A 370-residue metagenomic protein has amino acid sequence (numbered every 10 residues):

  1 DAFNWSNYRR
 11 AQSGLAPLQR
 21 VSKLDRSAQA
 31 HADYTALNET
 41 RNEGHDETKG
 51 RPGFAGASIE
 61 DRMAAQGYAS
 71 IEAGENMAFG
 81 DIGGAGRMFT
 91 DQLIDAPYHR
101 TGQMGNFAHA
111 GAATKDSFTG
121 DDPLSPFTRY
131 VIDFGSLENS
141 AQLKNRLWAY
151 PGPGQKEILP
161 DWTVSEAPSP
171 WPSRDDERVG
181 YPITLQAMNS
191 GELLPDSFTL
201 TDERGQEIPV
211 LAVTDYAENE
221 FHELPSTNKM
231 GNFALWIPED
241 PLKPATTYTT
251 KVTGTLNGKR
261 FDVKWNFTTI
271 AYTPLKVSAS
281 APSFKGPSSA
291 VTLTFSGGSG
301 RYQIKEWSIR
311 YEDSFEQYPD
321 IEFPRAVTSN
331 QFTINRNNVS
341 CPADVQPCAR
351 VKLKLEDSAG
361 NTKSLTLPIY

Functional and structural regions predicted by a protein language model:
D1-N189, L193-R204, T249-V252: Functional surface patches built around histidine and acidic residues
S22-L24, D81, F107, D116 (+8 more regions): A mature extracytoplasmic/lumenal domain signature
A141-R146, W265-P282: Low-complexity, Pro/Ser/Thr- and charge-rich linker/hinge segments at domain boundaries
P172-P274, K305, S314-D344, C348-K354 (+1 more regions): Acidic, low-complexity Ser/Thr/Gly/Pro-rich repeat segments typical of extracellular/periplasmic and surface-exposed
R174-E177, P282-S288: Short, solvent-exposed loop/linker segments at the N-terminal edge of repeated beta-sheet extracellular domains
V179-I183, P287-L293: Structural beta-strand segments of beta-rich domains
S190, G298-G300: Short glycine/proline-centered coil/turn motifs in the loop regions of extracellular beta-sandwich domains
